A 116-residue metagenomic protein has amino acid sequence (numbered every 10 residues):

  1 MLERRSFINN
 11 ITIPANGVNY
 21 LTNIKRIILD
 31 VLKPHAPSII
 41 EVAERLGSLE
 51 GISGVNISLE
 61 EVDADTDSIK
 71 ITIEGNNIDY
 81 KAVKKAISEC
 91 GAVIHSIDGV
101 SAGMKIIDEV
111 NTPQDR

Functional and structural regions predicted by a protein language model:
F7-R116: Long, contiguous binding/interaction regions
